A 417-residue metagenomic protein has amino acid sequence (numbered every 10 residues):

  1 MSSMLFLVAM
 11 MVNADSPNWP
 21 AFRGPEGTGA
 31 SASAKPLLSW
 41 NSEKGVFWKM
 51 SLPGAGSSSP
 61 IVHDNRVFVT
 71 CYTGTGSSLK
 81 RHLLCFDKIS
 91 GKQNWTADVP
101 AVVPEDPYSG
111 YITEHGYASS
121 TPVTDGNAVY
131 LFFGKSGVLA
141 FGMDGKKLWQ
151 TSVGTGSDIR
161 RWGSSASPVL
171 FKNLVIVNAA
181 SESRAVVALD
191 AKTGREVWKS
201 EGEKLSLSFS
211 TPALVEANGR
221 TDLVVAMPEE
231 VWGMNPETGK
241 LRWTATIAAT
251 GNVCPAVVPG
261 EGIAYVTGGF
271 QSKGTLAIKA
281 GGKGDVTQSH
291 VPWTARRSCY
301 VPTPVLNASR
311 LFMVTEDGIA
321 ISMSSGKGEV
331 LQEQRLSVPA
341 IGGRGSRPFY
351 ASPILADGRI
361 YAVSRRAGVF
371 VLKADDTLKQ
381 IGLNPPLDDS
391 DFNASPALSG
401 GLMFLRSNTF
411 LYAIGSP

Functional and structural regions predicted by a protein language model:
M1-M4, G345: N-terminal low-complexity segments that are often proline-rich with Ser/Thr-Pro
M4-A14: Hydrophobic h-region of N-terminal signal peptides that target proteins for export in Gram-negative bacteria
V12-P417: Noncatalytic, solvent-exposed loop/strand surfaces of beta-propeller-type extracellular/periplasmic domains
